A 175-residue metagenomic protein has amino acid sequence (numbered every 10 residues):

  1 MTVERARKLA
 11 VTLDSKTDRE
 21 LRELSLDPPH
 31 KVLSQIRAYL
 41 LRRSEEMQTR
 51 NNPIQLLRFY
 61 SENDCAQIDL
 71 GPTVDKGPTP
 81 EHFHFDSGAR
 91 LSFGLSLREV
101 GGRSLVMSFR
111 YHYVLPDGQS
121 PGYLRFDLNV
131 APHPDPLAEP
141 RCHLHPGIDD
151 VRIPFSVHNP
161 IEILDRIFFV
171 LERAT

Functional and structural regions predicted by a protein language model:
M1-R90, H143, R173-T175: UBC/E2-like fold recognition across ubiquitin and ubiquitin-like conjugation systems, capturing catalytically active
H84-D86, E99, L115: Acidic surface patches and DE-rich sequence motifs
L91-F93, F109: Hydrophobic residues positioned within well-ordered beta-strands of beta-sheet architectures
G94-R98: Divalent metal-cofactor coordination and adjacent catalytic microenvironments
G101-R166: An exposed acidic His-Trp-rich patch
R166-R173: C-terminal alpha-helix
